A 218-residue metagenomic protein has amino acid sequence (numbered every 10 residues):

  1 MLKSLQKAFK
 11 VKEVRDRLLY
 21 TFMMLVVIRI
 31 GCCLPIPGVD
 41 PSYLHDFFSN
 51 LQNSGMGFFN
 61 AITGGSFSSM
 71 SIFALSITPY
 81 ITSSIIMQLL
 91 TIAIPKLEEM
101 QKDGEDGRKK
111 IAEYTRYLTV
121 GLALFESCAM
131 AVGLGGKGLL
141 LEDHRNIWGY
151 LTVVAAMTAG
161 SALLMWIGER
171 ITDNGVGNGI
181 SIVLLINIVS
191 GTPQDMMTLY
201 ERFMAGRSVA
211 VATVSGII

Functional and structural regions predicted by a protein language model:
M1, I36-I77, L140-R145, L199: Interfacial loop/helix-cap signal at membrane boundaries in integral membrane proteins
L2-K10: A short amphipathic helical element positioned immediately N-terminal to and/or at the very start of a transmembrane
Y20-R29, I72-L89, E113-A131, V154-L163 (+2 more regions): Hydrophobic alpha-helical transmembrane segments of multi-pass integral membrane proteins
L25-V39: Alpha-helical transmembrane segments of multi-pass membrane proteins
Q88-E105, I182: Hydrophobic transmembrane alpha-helix segments characteristic of membrane transport and insertion machinery
D103-Y117: Membrane-interface alpha-helices at helix entry/exit sites of multi-pass transporters
S127-H144: Short membrane-interface helical motifs at transmembrane helix boundaries in multi-pass membrane transporters
H144-I218: Hydrophobic alpha-helical transmembrane segments and adjacent short intramembrane/lumenal linkers of inner/organellar
